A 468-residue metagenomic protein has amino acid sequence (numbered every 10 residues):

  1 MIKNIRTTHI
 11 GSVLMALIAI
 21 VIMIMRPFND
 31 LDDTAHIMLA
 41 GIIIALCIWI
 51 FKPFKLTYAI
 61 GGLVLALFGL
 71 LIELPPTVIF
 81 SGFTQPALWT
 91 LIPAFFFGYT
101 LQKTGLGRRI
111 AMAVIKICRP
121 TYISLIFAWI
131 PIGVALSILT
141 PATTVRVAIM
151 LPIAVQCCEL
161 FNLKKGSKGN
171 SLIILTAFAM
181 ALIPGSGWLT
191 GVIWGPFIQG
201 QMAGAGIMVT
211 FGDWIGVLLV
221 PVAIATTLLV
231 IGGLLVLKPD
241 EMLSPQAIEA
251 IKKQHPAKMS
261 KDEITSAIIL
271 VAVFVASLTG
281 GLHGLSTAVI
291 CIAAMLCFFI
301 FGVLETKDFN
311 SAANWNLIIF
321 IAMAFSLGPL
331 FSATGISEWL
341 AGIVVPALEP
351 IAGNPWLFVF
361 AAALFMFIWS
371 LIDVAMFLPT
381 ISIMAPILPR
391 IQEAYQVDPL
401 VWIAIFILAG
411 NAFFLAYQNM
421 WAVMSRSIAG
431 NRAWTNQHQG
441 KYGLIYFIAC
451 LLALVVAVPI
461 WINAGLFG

Functional and structural regions predicted by a protein language model:
M1-N4, Q156-P239, A422-G468: Membrane-core helix-loop-helix motifs of multi-pass transport proteins
M1-T90, G216-G342, K441-G468: Hydrophobic transmembrane alpha-helices of multi-pass small-molecule transporters
L46-K55, I132-A142, F178-L189, A276-L282 (+2 more regions): Transmembrane alpha-helix interface/packing and boundary motifs in multi-pass membrane proteins, characterized by
A66-L71, Y122-F127, P131, A177-I183 (+3 more regions): Small-residue-rich segments of transmembrane alpha-helices in multi-pass membrane proteins, especially helix faces
P86-F96, T140-V145, W214-V230, P399-F413: Alpha-helical transmembrane segments
L106-A135, C158-K165: Membrane-embedded helical hairpins/re-entrant loop segments and their flanking transmembrane helices within multi-pass
C118-I153, I351-L408: Hydrophobic alpha-helical transmembrane segments of multi-pass integral membrane proteins, predominantly secondary
T144-E159, I174, W188-G204, L340-G342 (+3 more regions): Re-entrant/interfacial helical elements at transmembrane boundaries that shape and gate the permeation pathway
